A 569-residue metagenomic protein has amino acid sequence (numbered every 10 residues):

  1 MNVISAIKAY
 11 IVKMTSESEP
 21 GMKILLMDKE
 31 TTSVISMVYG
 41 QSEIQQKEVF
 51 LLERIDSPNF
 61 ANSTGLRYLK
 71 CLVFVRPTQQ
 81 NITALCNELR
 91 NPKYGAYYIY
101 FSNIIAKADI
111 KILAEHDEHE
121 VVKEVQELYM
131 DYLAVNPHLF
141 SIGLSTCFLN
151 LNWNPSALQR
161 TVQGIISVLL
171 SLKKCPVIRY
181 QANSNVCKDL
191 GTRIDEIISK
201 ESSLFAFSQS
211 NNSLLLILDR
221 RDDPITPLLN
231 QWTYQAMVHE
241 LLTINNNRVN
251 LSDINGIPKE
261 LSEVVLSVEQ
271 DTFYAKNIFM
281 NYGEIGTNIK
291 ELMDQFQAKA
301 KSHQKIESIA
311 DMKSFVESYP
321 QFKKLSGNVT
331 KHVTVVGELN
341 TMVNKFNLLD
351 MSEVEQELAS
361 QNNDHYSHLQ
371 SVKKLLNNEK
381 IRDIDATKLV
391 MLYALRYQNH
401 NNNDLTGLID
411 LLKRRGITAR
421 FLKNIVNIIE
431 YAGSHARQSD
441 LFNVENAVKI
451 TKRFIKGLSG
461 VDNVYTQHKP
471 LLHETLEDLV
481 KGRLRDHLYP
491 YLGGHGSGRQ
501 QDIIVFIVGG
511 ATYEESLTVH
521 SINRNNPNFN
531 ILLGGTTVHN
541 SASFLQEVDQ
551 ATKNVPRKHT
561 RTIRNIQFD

Functional and structural regions predicted by a protein language model:
M1-D569: Extended, well-folded catalytic/binding cores that form a central cleft or groove in large enzyme and scaffold domains
